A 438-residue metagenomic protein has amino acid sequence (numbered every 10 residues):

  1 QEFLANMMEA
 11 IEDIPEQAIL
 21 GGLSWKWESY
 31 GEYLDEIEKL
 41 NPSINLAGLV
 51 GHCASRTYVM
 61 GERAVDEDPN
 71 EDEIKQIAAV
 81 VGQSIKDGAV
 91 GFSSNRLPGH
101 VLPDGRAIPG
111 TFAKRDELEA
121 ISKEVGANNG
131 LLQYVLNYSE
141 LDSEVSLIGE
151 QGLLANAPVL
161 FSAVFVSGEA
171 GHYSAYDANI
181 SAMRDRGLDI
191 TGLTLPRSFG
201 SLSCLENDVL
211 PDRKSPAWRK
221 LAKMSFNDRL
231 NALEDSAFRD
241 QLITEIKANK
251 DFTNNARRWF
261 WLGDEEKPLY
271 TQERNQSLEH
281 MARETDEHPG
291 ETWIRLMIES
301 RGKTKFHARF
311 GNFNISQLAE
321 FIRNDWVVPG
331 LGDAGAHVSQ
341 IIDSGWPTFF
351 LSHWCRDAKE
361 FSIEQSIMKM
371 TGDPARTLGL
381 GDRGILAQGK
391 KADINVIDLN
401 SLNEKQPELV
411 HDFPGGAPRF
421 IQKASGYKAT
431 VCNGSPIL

Functional and structural regions predicted by a protein language model:
Q1-L23: Metal-associated gating/positioning segment near the N- to mid-region
L23-G31: Core domains of carbohydrate- and sulfate-ester-processing enzymes
E36, E124, D373-T377: Short alpha-helical functional segments enriched in proximate histidine and acidic residues
S43-N45, L49-E62, E67-E71, I77-P103 (+3 more regions): Active-site neighborhoods of metal-dependent hydrolases
D286, D333, L351, S366 (+4 more regions): Hydrophobic, well-ordered secondary-structure elements that form the walls of internal hydrophobic environments
T304-L318, S362-I367, A375-L409: Acidic, glycine-enriched loop/beta-strand segments at the rims of small-molecule binding/catalytic pockets
E320-V327, G332, S344-W346, V396-L438: C-terminal cap of metal-dependent C-N hydrolases
